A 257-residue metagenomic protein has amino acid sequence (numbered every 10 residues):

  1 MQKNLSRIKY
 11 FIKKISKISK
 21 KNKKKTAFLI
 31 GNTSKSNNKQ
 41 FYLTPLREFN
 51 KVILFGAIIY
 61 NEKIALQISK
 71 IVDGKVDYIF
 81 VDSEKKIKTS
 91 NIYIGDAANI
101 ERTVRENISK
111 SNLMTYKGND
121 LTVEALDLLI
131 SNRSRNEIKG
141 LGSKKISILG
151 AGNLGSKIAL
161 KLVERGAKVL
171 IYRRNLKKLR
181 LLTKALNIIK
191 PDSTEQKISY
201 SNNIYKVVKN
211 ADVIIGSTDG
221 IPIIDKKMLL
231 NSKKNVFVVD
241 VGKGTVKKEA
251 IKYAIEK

Functional and structural regions predicted by a protein language model:
M1-I108: N-terminal ligand-binding/catalytic initiation module
I68, I158-A159, I251: Generic hydrophobic/aromatic pocket-lining and core-packing "Φ" positions
E84, T218-G220, G242-K243: Short glycine-/small-residue-rich Rossmann-like dinucleotide-binding loops
I87-K88, P222-I224, V246-K247: Short glycine-rich, flexible loops that bind phosphorylated cofactors or substrates
I100, V104, S232, F237-K257: Rossmann-fold NAD(P)-binding glycine/threonine-rich loop
L113-N132: A glycine-rich, Thr/Ser-enriched phosphate-binding loop motif common to dinucleotide/cofactor-binding enzymes
N132-G216: Glycine-rich phosphate/diphosphate-binding loop of Rossmann-like nucleotide-binding domains
K209-N210, G220-F237: Rossmann-fold NAD(P) dinucleotide-binding segment
